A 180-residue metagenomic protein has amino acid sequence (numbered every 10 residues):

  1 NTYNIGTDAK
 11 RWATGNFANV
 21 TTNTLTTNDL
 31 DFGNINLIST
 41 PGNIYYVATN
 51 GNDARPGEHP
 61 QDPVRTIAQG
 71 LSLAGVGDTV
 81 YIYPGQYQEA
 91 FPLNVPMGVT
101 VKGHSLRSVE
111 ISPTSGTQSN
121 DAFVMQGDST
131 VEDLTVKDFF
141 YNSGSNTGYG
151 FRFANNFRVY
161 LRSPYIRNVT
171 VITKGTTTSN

Functional and structural regions predicted by a protein language model:
N1, V20-T22, T49-R55, D78 (+3 more regions): Acidic glycine-/aspartate-rich tracts in secreted/extracellular proteins
N1-G42, G175: Intrinsic low-complexity, repeat-rich intrinsically disordered segments enriched in small/flexible residues
I5-T7, I35-L37, I67-G75, Y87-P96 (+6 more regions): Short, T/G/N/S-enriched strand-turn elements that build extracellular solenoid repeat scaffolds
W12-G15, I82, T100-G103, T130-V136 (+2 more regions): All-beta strand scaffolds that present successive hydrophobic residues in beta-strands
F32-Q69, Q86, S105: Right-handed parallel beta-helix/beta-solenoid
V99-Y149: Right-handed parallel beta-helix/beta-spiral solenoid domain characteristic of secreted/periplasmic
D138-A154, I172-N180: Surface-exposed, glycine- and small/polar-enriched segments that build interaction surfaces at terminal
